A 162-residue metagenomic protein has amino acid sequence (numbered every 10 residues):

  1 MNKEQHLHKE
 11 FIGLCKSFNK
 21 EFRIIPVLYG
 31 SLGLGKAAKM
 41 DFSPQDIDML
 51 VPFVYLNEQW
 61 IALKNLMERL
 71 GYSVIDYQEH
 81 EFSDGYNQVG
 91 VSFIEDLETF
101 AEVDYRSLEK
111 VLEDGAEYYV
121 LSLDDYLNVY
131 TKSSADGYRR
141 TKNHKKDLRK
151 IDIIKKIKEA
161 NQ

Functional and structural regions predicted by a protein language model:
M1-Q162: Compositionally biased terminal segments of proteins
